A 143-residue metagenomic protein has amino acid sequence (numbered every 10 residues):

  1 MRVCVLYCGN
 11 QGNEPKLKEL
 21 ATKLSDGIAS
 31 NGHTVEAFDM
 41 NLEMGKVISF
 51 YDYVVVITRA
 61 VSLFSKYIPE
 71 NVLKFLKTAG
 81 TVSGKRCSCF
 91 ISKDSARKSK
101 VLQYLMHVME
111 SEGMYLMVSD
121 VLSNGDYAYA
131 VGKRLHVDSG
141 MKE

Functional and structural regions predicted by a protein language model:
R2-G12, K16-M40, K46-E143: FMN-binding flavodoxin-like domain, especially the glycine-rich phosphate-binding loop
